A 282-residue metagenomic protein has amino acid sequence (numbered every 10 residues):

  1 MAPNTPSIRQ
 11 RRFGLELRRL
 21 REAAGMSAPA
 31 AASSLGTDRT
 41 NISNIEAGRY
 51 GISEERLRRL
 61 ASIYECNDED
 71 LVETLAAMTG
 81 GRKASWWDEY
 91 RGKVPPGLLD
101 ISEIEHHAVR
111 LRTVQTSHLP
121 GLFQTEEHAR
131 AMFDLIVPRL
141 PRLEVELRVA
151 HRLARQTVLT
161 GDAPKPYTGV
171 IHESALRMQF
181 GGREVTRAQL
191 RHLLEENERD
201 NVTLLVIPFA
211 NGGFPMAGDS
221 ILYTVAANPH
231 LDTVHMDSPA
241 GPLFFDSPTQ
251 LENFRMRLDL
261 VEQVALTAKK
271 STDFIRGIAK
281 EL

Functional and structural regions predicted by a protein language model:
A2-R19, A23, A28-S33, A47 (+2 more regions): Interdomain hinge/linker segments and adjacent boundary elements that couple functional modules
G36: Accessory alpha-helical DNA-binding modules that contact the DNA backbone or grooves
F180-L282: C-terminal regulatory/effector modules of DNA-binding transcriptional regulators
